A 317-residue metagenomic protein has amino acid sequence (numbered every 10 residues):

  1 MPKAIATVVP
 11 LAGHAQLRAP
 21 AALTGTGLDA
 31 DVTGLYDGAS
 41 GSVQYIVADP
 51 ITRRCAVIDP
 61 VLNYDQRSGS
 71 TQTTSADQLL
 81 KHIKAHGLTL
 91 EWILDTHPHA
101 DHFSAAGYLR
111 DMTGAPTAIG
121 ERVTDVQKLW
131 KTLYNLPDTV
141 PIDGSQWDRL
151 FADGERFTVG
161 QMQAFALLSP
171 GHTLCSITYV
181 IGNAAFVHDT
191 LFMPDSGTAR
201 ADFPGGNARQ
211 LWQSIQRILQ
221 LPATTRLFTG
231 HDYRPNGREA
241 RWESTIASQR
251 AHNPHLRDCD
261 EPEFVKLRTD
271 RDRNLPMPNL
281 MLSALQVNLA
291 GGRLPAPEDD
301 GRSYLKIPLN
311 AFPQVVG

Functional and structural regions predicted by a protein language model:
P2-A30, R122, G206, Q213-R226 (+1 more regions): Accessory terminal helices/loops
L28-T89, T178-H188: Conserved beta-strand hairpin/beta-sheet module of binuclear metal-dependent hydrolase folds, prominently
D31-D37, I46, D153-I181, Q220: Core dinuclear metal-dependent hydrolase active-site scaffold
S40, N63-D65, P98-F103, T124-Q127 (+3 more regions): Active-site environment of divalent metal-dependent phosphoester hydrolases
I58, T89-P98, A118-E121, S169-G171 (+2 more regions): Active-site neighborhood of phospho(di)ester-bond hydrolases with catalytic His/Asp-centered motifs
L62-M162, A251-H252: Active-site HxH/HxHxD metal-binding segment of metal-dependent hydrolases
A76-L79, L211-I215: Aromatic/hydrophobic pocket-lining residues that form the small-molecule binding cavity in soluble enzyme cores
R200-G206: Adenylate-forming
